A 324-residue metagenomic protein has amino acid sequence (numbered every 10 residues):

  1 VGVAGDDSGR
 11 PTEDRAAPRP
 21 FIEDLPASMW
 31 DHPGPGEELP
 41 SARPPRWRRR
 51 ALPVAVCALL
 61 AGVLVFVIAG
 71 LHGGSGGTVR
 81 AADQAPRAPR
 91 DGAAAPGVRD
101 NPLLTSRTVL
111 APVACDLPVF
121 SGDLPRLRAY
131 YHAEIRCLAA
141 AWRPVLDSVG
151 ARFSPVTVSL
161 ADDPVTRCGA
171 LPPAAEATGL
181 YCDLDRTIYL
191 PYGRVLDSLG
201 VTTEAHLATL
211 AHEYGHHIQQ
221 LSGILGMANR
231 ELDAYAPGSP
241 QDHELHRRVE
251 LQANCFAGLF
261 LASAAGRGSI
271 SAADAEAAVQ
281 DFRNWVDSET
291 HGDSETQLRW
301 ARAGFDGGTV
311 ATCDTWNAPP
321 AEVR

Functional and structural regions predicted by a protein language model:
V1-L52: Terminal targeting segments of Actinobacterial cell-envelope proteins
G2-A4, D281-R324: Pan-zinc metallopeptidase signature
E38-R107: Hydrophobic single-pass membrane-targeting/anchoring helices
H132-D185, R247: Auxiliary, metal-adjacent structural segments of Zn-dependent hydrolase domains
W142, A208-S222, A253-N254: Active-site recognition of the HExxH zinc-binding catalytic motif
G169-E204, Q220: Active-site scaffold of zinc-dependent metalloenzymes
Q220-H246: Post-HEXXH active-site segment of zinc metalloproteases
A236-A265: Post-HExxH zinc-binding segment in Zn-dependent metallohydrolases
